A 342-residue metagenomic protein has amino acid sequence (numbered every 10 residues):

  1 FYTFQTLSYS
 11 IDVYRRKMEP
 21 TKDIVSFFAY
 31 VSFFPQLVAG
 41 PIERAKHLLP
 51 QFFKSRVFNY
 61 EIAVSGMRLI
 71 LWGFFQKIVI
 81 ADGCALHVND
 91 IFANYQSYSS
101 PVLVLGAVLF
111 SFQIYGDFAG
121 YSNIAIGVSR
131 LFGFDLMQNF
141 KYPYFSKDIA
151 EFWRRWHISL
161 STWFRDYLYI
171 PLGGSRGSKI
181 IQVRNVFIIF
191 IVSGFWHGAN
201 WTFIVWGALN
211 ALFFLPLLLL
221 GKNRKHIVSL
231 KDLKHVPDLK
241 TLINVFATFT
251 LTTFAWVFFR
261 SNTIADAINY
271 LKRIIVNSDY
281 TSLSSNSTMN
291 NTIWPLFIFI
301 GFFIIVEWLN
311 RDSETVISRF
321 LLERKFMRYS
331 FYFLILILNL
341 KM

Functional and structural regions predicted by a protein language model:
F1-M342: Membrane-embedded transmembrane alpha-helical bundles that form the catalytic cores of multi-pass lipid-modifying
